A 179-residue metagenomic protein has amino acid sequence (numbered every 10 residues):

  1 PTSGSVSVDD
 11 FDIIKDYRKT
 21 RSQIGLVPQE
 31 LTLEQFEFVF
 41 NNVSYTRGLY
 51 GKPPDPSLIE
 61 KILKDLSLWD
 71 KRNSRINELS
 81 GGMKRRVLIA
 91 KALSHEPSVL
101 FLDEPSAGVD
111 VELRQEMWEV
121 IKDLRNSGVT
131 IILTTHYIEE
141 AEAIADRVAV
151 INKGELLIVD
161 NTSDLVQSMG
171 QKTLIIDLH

Functional and structural regions predicted by a protein language model:
G4-D12, T20: Conserved ABC transporter NBD signature motif
S44, G48-K71: Conserved ABC ATPase "signature" region
R75-L79: Conserved ABC ATPase signature
I89: Hydrophobic anchor residue at the start of the ABC signature
E96: Conserved catalytic motifs of ABC-family nucleotide-binding domains
L100-D103: Catalytic Walker B motif of ABC-type/P-loop ATPase nucleotide-binding domains
W118-H179: ABC transporter nucleotide-binding domain
